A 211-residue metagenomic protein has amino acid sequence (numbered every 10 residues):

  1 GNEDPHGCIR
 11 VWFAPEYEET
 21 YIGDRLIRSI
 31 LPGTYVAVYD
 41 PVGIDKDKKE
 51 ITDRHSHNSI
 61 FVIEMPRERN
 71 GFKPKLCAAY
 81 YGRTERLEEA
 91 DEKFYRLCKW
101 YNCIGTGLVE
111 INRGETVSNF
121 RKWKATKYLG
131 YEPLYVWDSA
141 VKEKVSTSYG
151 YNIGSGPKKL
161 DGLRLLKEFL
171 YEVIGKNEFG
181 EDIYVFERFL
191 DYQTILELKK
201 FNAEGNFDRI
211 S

Functional and structural regions predicted by a protein language model:
G1-L134, V173-S211: RNase H-like, metal-dependent nuclease domains and their acidic two-metal-ion catalytic environment used
L129-N177: Short alpha-helix plus adjacent loop in nuclease-associated cores
